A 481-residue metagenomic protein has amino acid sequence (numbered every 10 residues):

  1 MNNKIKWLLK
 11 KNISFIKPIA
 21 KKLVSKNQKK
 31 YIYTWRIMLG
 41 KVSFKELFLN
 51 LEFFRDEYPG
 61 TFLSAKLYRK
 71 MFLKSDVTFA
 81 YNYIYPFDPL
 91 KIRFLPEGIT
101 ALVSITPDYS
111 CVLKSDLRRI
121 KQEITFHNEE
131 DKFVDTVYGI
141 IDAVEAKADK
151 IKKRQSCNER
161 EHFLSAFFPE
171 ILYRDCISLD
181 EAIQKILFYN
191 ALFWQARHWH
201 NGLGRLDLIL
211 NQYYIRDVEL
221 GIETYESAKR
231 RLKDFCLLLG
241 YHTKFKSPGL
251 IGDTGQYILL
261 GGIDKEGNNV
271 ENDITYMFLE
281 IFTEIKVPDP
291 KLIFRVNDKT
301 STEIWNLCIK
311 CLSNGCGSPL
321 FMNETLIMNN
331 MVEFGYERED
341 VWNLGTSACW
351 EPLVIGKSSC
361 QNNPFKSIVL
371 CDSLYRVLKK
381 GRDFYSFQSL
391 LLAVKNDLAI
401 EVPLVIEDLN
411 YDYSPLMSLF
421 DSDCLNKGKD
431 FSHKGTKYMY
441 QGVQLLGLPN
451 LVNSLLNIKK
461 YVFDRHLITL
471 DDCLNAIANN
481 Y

Functional and structural regions predicted by a protein language model:
N2-T136, R154-R174, S178-Y481: Conserved catalytic cores of very large enzyme subunits
V137-I141: Long acidic/polar interaction regions in large eukaryotic complex-forming proteins
V144: Conserved functional hotspot residues or short segments at active or partner-binding sites across diverse domains
